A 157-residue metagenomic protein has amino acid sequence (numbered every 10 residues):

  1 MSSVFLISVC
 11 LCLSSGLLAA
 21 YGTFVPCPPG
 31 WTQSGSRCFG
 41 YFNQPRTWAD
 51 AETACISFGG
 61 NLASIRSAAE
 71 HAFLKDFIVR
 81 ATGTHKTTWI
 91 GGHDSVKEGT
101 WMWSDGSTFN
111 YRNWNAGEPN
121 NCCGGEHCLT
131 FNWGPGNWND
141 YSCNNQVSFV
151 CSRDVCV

Functional and structural regions predicted by a protein language model:
M1-V157: Extracellular, disulfide-bonded carbohydrate-recognition/adhesion ectodomains, dominated by C-type lectin-like domains
